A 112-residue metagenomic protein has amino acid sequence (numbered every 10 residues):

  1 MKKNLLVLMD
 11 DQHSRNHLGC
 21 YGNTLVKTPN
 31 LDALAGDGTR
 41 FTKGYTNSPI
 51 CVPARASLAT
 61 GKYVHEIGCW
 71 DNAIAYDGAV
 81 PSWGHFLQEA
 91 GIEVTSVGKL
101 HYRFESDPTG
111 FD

Functional and structural regions predicted by a protein language model:
M1-D112: Formylglycine-dependent sulfatase
